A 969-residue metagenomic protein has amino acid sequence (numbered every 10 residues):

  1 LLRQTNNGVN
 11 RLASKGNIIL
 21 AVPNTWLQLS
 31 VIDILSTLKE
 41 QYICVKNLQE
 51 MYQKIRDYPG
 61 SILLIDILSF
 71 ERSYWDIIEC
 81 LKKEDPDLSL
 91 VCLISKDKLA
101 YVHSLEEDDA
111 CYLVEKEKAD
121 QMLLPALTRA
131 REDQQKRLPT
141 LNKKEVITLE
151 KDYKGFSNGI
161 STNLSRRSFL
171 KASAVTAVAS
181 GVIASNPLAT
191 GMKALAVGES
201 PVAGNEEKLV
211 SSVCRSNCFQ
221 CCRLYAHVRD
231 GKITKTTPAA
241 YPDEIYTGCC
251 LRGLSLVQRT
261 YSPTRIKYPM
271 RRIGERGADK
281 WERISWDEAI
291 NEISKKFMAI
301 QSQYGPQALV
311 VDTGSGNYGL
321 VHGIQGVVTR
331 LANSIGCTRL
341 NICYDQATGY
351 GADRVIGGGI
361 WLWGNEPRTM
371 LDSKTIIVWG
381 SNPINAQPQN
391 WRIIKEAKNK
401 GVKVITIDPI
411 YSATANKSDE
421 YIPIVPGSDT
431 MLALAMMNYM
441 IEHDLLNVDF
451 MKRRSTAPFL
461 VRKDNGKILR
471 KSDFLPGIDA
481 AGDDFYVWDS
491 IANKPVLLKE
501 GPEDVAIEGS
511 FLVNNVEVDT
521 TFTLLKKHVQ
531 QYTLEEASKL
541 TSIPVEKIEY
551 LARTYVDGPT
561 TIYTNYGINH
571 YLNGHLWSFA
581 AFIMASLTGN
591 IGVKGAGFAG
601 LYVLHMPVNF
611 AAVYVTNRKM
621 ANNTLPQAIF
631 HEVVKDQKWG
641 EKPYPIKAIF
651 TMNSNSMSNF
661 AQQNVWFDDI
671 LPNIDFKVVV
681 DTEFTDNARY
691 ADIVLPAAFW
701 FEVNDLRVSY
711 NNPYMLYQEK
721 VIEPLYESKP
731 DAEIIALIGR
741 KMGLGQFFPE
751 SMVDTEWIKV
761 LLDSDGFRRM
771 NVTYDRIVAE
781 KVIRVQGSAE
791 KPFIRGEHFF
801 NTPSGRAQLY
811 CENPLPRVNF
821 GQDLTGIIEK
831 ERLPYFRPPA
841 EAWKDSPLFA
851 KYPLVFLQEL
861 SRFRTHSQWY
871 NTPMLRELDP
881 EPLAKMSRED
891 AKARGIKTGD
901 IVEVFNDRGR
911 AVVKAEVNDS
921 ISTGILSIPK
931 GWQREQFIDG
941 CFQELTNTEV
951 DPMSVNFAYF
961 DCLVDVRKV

Functional and structural regions predicted by a protein language model:
N24-I43: Two-component/phosphorelay signaling modules centered on CheY-like receiver
S61-L81, S95-K98: Conserved phosphotransfer microenvironments
D76, I94-L113: Alpha4 helix (beta4-alpha4-beta5 surface) of REC/receiver domains from two-component response regulators
A100, K118-T128: C-terminal output helix
V146-I507, F511, E517-V518, T523 (+4 more regions): N-terminal export/assembly segments and adjacent metallocofactor-ligating motifs of anaerobic energy-metabolism
K151-N158, I324-K395, K400-T406, M431 (+8 more regions): Extended redox/cofactor-interaction regions of prokaryotic respiratory oxidoreductases
R272-E288, L445-V545, V721-E812, L878-P880 (+2 more regions): N-terminal leader/propeptide and maturation segments of large enzyme subunits in energy/redox metabolism and hydrolases
D731-R776, S867-K885, E889-V969: Long, contiguous, secondary-structure-rich segments that constitute the structural scaffold of globular domains
